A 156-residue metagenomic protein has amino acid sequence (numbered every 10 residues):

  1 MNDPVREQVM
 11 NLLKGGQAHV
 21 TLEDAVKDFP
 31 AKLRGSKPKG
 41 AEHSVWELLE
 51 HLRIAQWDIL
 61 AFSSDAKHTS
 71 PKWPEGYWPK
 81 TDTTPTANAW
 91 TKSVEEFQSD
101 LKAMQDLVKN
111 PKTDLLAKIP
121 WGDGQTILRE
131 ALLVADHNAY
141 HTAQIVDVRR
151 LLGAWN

Functional and structural regions predicted by a protein language model:
M1-P4: Basic/polar N-terminal segments that are highly enriched at the extreme N-terminus, encompassing both cleavable
R6-L13, H19, E23-V26, A31-P79 (+1 more regions): Short, contiguous alpha-helical
T81-K118, R129-V134: Acidic/histidine-rich alpha-helical segments that form the ligand environment of transition-metal centers
